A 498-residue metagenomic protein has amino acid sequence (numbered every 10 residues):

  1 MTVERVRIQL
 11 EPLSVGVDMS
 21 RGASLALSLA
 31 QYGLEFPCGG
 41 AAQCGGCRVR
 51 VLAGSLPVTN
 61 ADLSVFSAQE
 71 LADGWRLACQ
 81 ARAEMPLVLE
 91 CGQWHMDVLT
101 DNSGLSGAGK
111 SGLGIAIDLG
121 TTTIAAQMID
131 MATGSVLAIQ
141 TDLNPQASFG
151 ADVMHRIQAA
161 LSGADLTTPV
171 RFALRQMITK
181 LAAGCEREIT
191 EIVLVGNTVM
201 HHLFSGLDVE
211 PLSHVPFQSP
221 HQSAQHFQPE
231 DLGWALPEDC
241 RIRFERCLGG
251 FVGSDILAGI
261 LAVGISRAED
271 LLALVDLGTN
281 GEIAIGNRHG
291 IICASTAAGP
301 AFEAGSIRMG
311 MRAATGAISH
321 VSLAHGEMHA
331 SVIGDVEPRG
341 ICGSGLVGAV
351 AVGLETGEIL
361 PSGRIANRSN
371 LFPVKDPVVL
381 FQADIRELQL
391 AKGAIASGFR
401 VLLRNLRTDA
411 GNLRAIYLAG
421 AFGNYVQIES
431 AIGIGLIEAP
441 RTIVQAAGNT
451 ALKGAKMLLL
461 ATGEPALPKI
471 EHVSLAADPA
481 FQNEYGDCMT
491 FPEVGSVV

Functional and structural regions predicted by a protein language model:
V3, P57-L119, I124: Fe-S ferredoxin-like electron-transfer domains and their immediately adjacent linker/connector regions across
E4-V6, R243-L257, M457-V498: Acidic, glycine/GT-rich loop-and beta-edge segments that sit at the periphery of enzyme/chaperone cores
M19-G45, L52-A78: Immediate flanking context of iron-sulfur cluster ligation sites
D97-G112, D239-L272: Conserved phosphate-binding catalytic cores of ATP/NTP-utilizing and phosphoryl-transfer enzymes
A126, G134-D152, P211-A224, A258-L261 (+3 more regions): Glycine-rich phosphate-binding loop of actin/hexokinase-like ATP-binding domains
D152, R171, L203-A258, F302-S306: Glycine-rich phosphate-binding loop and adjoining helix at the ATP-binding site of ATP-dependent phosphoryl-transfer
A173-G184, I256-G259, V263, Q389-G411: Phosphate/ATP-binding catalytic cores across multiple sugar-kinase/actin-like superfamilies, primarily ASKHA
N287-H289, T408-L467: Catalytic phosphate/nucleotide-handling subdomain of diverse soluble enzymes
